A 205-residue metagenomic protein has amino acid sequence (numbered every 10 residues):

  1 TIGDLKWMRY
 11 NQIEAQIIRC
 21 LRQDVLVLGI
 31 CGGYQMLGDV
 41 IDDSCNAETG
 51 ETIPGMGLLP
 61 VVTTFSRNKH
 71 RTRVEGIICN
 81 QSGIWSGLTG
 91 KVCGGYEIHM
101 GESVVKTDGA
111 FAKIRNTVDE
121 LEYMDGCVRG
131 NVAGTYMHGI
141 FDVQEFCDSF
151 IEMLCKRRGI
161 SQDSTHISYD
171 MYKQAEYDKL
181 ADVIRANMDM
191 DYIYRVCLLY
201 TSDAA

Functional and structural regions predicted by a protein language model:
T1, Y34-Q35, I41-D42, T63-T64 (+5 more regions): Short, glycine-/Ser/Thr-/acidic-enriched flexible segments
I2-I84, T89-G94: Cysteine-nucleophile active-site neighborhood
V27, L58, G95-E97, G126 (+1 more regions): Conserved beta-strand scaffold positions in the cores of enzyme catalytic domains, especially in NTP/NDP-utilizing
N68-H70, T107-A110, E145-S149: Short conserved micro-motifs at the rims of enzyme active sites and ligand-binding pockets
Q81-G130: Catalytic beta-strand/loop cores that center a nucleophilic Ser/Cys/Thr and support acyl-enzyme chemistry
L121-C155: A glycine-centered loop/beta-turn motif at secondary-structure junctions
D142-L199: RNA-binding accessory domains that recognize and position tRNA/RNA substrates
Y200-A205: Conserved small/polar residues in nucleotide/adenosyl-binding loops
